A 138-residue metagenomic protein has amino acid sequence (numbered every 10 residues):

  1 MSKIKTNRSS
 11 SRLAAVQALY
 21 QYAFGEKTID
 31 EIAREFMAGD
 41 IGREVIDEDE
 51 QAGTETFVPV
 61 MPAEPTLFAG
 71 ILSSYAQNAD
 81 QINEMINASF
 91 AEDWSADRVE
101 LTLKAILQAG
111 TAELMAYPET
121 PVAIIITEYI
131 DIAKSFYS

Functional and structural regions predicted by a protein language model:
M1-S138: N-terminal interaction/assembly modules
